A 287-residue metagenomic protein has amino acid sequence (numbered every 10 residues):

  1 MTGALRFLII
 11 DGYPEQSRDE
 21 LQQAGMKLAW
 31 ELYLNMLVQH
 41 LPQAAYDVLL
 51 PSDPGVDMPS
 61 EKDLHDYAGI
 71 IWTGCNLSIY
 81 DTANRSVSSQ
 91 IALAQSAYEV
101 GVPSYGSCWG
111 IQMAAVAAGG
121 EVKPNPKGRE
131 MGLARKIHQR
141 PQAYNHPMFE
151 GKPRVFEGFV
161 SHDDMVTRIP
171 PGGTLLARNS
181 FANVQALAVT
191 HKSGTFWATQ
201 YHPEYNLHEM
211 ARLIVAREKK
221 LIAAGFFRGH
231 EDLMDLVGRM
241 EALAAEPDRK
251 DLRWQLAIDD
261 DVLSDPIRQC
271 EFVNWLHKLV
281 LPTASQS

Functional and structural regions predicted by a protein language model:
M1-V100, A224-S287: N-terminal beta1-alpha1 cap of cysteine-dependent amidohydrolase-like domains
I9, Y46-V48, Y105-S107, A177 (+1 more regions): A structural signal for short, well-ordered beta-strand segments and their strand-loop junctions that often border
G12, G120-L213: Pocket-forming structural segment of enzyme catalytic cores
D19-E20, D81-A83, A115-A117, P170 (+2 more regions): Short glycine-/acidic-enriched loop or helix-start segments at secondary-structure transitions that form or flank
Q22-G25, N84-V87, A118-V122, G173-T174 (+1 more regions): Short, glycine/charged-enriched secondary-structure capping and boundary segments
E31, N35, Q112, D163-D164: Active-site phosphate/pyrophosphate- and oxyanion-stabilizing loops and adjacent acidic/basic residues in soluble
C75-P141: Cysteine-nucleophile active-site neighborhood
K192, H208-K220, A224, H230-D232: Amphipathic alpha-helical blocks and their helix-capping loop/short-beta junctions
